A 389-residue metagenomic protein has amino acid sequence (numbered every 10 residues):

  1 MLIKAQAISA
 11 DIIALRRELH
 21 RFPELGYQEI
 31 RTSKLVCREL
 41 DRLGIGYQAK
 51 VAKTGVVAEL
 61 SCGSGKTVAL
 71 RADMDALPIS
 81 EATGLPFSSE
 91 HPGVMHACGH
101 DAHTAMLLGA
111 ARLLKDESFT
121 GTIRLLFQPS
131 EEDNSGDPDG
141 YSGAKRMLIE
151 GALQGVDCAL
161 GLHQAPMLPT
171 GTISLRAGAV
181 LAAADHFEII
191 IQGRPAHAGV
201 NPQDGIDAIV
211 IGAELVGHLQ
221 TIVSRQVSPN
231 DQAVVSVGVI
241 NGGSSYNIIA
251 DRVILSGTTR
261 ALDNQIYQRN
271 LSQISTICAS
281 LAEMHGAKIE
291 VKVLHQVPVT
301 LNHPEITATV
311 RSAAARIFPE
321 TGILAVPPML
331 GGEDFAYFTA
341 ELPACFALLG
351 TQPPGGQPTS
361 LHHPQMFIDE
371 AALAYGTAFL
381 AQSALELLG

Functional and structural regions predicted by a protein language model:
M1-H96, D101-T120: Acidic/His- and Gly-rich active-site-bordering loop/insert found across diverse amide/peptide-bond hydrolases
L19, A58, L70, H100 (+8 more regions): Divalent metal-coordination and catalytic microenvironments
F22-Y27, L77-P78, D133, M167 (+2 more regions): Short, small-residue-enriched loops and turns at beta-alpha junctions that line or gate enzyme active sites
V57, L85-M95, A102, L113-V239 (+2 more regions): Histidine/acidic-residue-rich, glycine-tolerant segments that coordinate divalent metal ions
A69-R71, F187-Q192, F346-Q352: Non-cysteine beta-strand/loop elements that form the S-adenosyl-L-methionine
I79-P86, G178-A183, Q352-T359: Short, flexible, mixed-charge acidic loops at enzyme active sites
I209-G389: Metal-dependent amide/peptide-bond hydrolase catalytic core, centered on the "pita-bread" metallohydrolase fold
